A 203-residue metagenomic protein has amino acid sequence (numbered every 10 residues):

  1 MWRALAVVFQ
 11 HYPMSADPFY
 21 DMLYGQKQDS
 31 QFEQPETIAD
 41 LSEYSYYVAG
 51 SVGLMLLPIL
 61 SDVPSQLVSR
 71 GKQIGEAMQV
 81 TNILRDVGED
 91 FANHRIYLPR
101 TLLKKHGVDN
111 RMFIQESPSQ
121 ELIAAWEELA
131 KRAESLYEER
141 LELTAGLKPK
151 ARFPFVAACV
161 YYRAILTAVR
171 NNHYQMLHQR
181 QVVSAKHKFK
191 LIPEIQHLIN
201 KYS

Functional and structural regions predicted by a protein language model:
M1-Q79, L84, G88-S203: Catalytic cores of Mg2+-dependent Asp-rich isoprenoid enzymes
